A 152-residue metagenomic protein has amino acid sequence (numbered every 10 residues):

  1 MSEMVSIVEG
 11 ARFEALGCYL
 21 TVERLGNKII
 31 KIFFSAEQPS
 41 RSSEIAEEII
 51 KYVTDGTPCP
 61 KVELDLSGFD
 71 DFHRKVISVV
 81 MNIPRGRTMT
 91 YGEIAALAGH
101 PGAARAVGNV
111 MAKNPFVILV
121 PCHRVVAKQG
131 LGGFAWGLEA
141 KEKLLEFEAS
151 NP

Functional and structural regions predicted by a protein language model:
M1-P101, N151-P152: Basic nucleic-acid-binding alpha-helical/helix-turn surface characteristic of O6-alkylguanine DNA
A15-L20, F134-P152: Positively charged, aromatic-accented nucleic-acid-binding surfaces
K75-V79, A106, K143: Pre-recognition alpha-helix immediately N-terminal to the DNA-recognition helix within helix-turn-helix or winged-helix
G102-N114: Regulatory, non-catalytic segments
I118-V125: Short Lys/Arg-enriched helix C-cap and helix-to-coil transition segments that create basic nucleic-acid-contact patches
A127-G130, A135: Short helix-start
